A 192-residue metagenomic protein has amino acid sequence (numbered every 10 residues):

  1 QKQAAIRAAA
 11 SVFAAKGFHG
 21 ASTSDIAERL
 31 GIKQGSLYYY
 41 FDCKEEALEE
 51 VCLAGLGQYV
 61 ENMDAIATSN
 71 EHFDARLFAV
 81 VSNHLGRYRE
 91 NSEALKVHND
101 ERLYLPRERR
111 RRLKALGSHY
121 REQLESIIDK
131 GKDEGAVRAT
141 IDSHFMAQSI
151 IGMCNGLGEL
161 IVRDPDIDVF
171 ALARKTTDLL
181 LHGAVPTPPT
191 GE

Functional and structural regions predicted by a protein language model:
A4, A8, V12-E46, E50: Helix-turn-helix
A15-H19, N70, N91, E134: Short coil/turn segments at alpha/beta junctions that flank glycine-rich nucleotide-binding fingerprints
K44, V51, G55, Y59 (+7 more regions): Hydrophobic/aromatic residues within well-ordered alpha-helical segments
E50, D64-E93, S143-I150, A173: Hydrophobic alpha-helical connector segments
G57-E61, R107-E134, H144-Q148, A171-R174: Amphipathic alpha-helical packing segments from all-alpha helical-bundle domains
A79, N83-G86, E90, E122 (+4 more regions): C-terminal peripheral helix-coil segments that are non-catalytic and often amphipathic
R89-E108, E159: Amphipathic alpha-helical segments used for helix-helix packing
K96-H98, A139-T140, P189-E192: Short, hydrophobic secondary-structure boundary micro-motifs
